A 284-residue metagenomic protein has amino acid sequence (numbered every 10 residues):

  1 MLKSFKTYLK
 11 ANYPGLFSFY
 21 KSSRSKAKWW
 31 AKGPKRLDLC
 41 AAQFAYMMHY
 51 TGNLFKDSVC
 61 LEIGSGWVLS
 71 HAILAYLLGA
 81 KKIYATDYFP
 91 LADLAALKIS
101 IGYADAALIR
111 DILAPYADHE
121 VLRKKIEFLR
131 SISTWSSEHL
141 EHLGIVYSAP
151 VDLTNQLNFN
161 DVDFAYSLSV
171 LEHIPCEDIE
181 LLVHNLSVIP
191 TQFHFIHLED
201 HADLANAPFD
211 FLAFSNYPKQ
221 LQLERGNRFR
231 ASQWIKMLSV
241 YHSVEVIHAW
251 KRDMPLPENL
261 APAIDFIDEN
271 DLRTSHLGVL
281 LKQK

Functional and structural regions predicted by a protein language model:
K56-W67: Conserved class I S-adenosyl-L-methionine
L77, K81-Y147: Class I S-adenosyl-L-methionine-dependent methyltransferase module
T154-F159: Short conserved loop adjoining the S-adenosyl-L-methionine
Y166: A conserved beta-strand element that flanks and buttresses the S-adenosyl-L-methionine
E180-Q192: A short glycine-rich, Lys/Arg-flanked "PGG" loop and its adjoining helix->strand segment in the class I
P190-D200: Conserved beta-strand signature within the Rossmann-like core of class I S-adenosyl-L-methionine
A205-S232: Conserved Class I S-adenosyl-L-methionine
V244-K284: A C-terminal cap/extension of S-adenosyl-L-methionine-dependent methyltransferases that defines the acceptor-substrate
